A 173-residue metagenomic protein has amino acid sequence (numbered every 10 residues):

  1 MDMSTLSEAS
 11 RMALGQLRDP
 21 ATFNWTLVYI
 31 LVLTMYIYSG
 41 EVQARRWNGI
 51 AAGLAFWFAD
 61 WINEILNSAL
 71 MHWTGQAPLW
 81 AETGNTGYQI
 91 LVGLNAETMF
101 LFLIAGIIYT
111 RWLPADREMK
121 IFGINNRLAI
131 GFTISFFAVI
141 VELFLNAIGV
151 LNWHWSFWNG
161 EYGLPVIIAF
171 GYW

Functional and structural regions predicted by a protein language model:
M1-W173: Aromatic-rich, lipid-facing transmembrane alpha helices and their immediate juxtamembrane interface loops in integral
